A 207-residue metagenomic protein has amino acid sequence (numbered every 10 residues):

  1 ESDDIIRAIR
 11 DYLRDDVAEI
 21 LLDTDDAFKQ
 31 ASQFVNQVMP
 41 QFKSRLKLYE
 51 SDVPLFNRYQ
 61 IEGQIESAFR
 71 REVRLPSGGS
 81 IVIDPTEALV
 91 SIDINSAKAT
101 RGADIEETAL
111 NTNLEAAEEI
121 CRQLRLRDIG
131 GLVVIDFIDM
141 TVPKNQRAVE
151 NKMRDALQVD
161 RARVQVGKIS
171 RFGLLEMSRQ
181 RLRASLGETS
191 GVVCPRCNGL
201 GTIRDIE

Functional and structural regions predicted by a protein language model:
E1-S80, T86, S170, T189 (+1 more regions): OB-fold/S1-family RNA-binding modules
L75-E207: Conserved glycine-centered short motifs in functionally critical loops
